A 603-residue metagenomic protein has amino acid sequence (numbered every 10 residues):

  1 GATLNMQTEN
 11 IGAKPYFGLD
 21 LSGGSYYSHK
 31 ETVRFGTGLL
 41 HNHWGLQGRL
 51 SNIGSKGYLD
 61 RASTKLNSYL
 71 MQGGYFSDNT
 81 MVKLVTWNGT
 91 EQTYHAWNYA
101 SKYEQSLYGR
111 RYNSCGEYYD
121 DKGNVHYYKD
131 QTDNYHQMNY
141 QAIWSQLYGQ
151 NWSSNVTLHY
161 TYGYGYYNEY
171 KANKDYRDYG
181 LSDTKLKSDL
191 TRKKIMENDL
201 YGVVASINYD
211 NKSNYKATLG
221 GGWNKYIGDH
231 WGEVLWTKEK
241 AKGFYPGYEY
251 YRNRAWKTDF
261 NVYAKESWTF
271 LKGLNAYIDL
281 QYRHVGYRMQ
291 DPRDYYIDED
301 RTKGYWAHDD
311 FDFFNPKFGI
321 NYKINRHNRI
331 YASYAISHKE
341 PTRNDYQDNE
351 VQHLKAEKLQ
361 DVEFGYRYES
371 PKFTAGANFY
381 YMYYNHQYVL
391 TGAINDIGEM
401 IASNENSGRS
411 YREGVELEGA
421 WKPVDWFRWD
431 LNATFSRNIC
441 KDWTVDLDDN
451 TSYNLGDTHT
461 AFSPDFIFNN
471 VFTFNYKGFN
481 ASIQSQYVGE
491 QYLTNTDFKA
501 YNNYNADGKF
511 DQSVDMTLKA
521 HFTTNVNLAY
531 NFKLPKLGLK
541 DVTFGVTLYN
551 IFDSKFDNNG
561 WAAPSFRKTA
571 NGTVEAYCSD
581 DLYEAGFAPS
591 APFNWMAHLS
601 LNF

Functional and structural regions predicted by a protein language model:
G1-D20, E31-T37: N-terminal periplasmic accessory domains that precede and gate Gram-negative outer-membrane beta-barrel machines
I11-Y16, L40-W44, N79, L147-S153 (+6 more regions): Short loop/turn motifs that connect adjacent beta-strands in outer-membrane beta-barrel proteins
G23-G54, L59-A96, A142-N151, Q281: Transmembrane beta-barrel wall of Gram-negative outer-membrane proteins
Q72-G74, M81-Q141, Y167-L190: Acidic/polar loop-and-plug regions of large Gram-negative outer-membrane beta-barrel proteins
N134-Y296, P316, N321-K323, S333 (+2 more regions): Face-selective signature of the C-terminal outer-membrane beta-barrel domain
L147, S153-H159, K323, R329-S337 (+5 more regions): Membrane-embedded beta-barrel scaffold of Gram-negative outer-membrane proteins
Y381-Y383, S403-A500, S600: Gram-negative outer-membrane beta-barrel transporters
Q486-N502, Y530-F603: C-terminal beta-signal and adjacent terminal beta-strands/loops of Gram-negative outer-membrane beta-barrel proteins
